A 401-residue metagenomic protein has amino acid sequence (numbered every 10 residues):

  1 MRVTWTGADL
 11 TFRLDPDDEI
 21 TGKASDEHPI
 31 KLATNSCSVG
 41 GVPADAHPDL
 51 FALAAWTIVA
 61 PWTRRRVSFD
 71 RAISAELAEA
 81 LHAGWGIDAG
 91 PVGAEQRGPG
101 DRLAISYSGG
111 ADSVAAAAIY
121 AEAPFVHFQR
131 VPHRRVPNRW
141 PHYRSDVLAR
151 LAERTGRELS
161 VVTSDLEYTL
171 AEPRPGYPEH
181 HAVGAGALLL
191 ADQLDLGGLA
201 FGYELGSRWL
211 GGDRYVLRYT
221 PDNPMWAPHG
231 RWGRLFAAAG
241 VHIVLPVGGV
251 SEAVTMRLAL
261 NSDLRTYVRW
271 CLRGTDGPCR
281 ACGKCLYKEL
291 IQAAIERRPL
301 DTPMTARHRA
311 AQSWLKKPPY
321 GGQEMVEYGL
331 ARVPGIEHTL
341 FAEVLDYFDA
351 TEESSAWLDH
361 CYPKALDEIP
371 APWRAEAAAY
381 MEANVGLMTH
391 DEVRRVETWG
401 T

Functional and structural regions predicted by a protein language model:
M1-H47: Short Lys/Arg-enriched alpha/beta "domain-start" segment
M1-T11, D45, A54, W62-R66 (+3 more regions): Nucleotide-activated chemistry modules centered on ATP-dependent adenylation/adenylyltransferase
P16, R71-I73: Short glycine-rich, polar/acidic loop-and-turn segments at beta strand-coil junctions
D17-T21, D112, H133: Generic "edge-of-domain/loop-turn" microfeature
S106: Residues at the beta-strand->loop junction immediately N-terminal to the Walker
